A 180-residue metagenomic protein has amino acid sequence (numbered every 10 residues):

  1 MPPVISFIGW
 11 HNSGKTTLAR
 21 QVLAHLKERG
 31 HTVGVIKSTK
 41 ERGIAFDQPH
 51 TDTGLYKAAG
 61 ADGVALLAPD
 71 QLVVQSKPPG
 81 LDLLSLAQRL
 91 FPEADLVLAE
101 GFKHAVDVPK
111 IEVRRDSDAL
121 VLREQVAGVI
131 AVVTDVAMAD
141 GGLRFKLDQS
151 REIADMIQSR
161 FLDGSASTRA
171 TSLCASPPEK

Functional and structural regions predicted by a protein language model:
F7: Hydrophobic anchor at the beta1->P-loop junction of P-loop NTPases
N12: Walker A (P-loop) phosphate-binding loop of P-loop NTPases
K15: Conserved lysine of the Walker
Q21-L81: N-terminal phosphate/diphosphate-binding loop that engages ATP/GTP or pyrophosphate donors across diverse enzyme folds
E28, F91-L96, L147-K180: C-terminal accessory "lid"/substrate-recognition subdomains
Q75-A105: Phosphate-binding/switch loop-helix module in NTP-utilizing enzymes
V97-A99, K110-R114, G128-D135: Short, hydrophobic beta-strand segments that form beta-sheet elements in well-ordered domains
H104, V108-E124: Conserved C-terminal guanine-recognition region of P-loop GTPase G domains, centered on the G4
